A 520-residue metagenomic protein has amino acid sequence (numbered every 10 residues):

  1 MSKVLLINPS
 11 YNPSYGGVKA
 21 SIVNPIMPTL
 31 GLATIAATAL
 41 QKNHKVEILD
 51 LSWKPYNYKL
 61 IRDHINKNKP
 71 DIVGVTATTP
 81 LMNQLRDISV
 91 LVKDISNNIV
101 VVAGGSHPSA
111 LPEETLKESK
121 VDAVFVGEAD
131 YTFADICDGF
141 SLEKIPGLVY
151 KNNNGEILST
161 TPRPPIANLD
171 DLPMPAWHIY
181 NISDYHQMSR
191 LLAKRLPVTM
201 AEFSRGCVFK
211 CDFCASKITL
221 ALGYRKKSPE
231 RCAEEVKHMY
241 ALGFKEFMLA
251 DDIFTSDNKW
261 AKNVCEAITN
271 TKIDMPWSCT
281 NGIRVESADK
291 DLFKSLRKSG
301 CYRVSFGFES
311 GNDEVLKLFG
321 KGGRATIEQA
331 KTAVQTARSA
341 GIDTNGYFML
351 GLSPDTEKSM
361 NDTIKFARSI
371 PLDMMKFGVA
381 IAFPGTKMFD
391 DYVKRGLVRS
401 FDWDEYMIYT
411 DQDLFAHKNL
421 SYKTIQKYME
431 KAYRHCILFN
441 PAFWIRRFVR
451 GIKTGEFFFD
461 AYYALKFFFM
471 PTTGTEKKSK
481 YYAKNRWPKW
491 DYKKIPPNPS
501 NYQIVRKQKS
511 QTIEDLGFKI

Functional and structural regions predicted by a protein language model:
M1-V4: Extreme N-terminal starter segment of soluble prokaryotic enzymes
L6, Q41, R62, D71 (+2 more regions): Radical SAM enzyme core and accessory elements
S10-A20, L142-I145, K151-F203: N-terminal [4Fe-4S]-dependent radical SAM core
P13-Y15, F209, N258-K259, E314-G320 (+3 more regions): Flexible glycine/acidic-rich beta-alpha junction loops that bind and position SAM and/or redox cofactors in anaerobic
G16-L32: Glycine- and acidic-residue-enriched helix-capping/strand-helix junction motifs
G31, I35-N168, V379-G385: Glycine-rich beta-alpha loop elements in corrinoid/cobalamin-binding modules across cobalamin-dependent enzymes
P112-K117, L292, P354-S369: Catalytic cores of alpha/beta
P175-Y347, E357-K358, K365: Radical SAM [4Fe-4S] cluster-binding motif and immediate context
